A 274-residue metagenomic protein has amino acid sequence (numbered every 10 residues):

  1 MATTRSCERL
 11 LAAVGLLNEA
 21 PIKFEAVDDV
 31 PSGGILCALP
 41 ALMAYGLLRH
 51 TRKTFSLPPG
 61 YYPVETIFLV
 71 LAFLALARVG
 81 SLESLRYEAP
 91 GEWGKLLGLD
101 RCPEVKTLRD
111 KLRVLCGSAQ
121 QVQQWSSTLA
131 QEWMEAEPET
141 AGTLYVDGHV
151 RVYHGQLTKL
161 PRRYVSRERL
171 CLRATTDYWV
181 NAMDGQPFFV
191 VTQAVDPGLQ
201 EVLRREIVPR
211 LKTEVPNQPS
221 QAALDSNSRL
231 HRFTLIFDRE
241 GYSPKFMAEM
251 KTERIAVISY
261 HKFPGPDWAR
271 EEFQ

Functional and structural regions predicted by a protein language model:
M1-L170, T175-P197, E201-N227: Dynamic "connector" segments at or just before major functional cores
T192-Q274: An internal, acidic/charged active-site-proximal segment that coordinates divalent cations and/or engages
